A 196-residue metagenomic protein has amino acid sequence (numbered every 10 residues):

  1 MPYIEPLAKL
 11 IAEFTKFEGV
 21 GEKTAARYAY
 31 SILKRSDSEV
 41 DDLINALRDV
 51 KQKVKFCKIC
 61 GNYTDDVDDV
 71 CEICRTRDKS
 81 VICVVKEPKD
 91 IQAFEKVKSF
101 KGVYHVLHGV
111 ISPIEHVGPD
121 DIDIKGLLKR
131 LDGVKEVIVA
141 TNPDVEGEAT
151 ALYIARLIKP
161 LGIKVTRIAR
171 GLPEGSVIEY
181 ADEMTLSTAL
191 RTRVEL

Functional and structural regions predicted by a protein language model:
M1-E18: Extended, structured, electrostatic nucleic-acid-contact surfaces
L7-A12, R35-K58: Short Cys/His-rich Zn2+-coordinating modules
E18, D37, V50, N62 (+3 more regions): Conserved phosphate/pyrophosphate-binding and hydrolysis machinery centered on Walker-type P-loop NTPases, extending
A25, R75-T141: Extended interfacial segments that mediate partner engagement and assembly in macromolecular machines
A46-I91: Cys/His-rich short segments
K101, L128-L196: Long C-terminal interaction/binding lobes of large macromolecular proteins
